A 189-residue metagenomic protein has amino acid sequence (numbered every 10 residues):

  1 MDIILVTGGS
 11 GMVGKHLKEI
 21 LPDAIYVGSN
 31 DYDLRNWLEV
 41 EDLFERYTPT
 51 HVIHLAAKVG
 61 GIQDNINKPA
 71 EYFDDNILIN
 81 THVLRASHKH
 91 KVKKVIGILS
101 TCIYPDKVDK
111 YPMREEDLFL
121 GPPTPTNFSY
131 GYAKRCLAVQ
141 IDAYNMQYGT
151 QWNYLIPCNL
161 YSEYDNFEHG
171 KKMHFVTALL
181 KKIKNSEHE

Functional and structural regions predicted by a protein language model:
D2-L21: N-terminal Rossmann NAD(P)H-binding glycine-rich loop of SDR-like oxidoreductase domains
T7, V27, V52-K58, V95-T101 (+1 more regions): SDR active-site strand-loop-helix element
P22-L43: Adenosine-cofactor binding site in Rossmann-like domains, unifying the SAM/SAH pocket of S-adenosylmethionine-dependent
R35, N67-H82, T124, Y132: Glycine-rich NAD(P)-binding loop of the Rossmann-fold in SDR/ketoreductase-type enzymes
L38-N76, K89: NAD(P)H-binding glycine-rich loop region in Rossmannoid oxidoreductase-like domains and their noncatalytic homologs
T81-N127, N153: Conserved Rossmann-fold NAD(P)-dependent oxidoreductase catalytic core, especially the SDR/UDP-sugar
K107-E116, V139-E189: NAD(P)-dependent short-chain dehydrogenase/reductase
S129, A133-C136, K172: Active-site helix of classical SDR
